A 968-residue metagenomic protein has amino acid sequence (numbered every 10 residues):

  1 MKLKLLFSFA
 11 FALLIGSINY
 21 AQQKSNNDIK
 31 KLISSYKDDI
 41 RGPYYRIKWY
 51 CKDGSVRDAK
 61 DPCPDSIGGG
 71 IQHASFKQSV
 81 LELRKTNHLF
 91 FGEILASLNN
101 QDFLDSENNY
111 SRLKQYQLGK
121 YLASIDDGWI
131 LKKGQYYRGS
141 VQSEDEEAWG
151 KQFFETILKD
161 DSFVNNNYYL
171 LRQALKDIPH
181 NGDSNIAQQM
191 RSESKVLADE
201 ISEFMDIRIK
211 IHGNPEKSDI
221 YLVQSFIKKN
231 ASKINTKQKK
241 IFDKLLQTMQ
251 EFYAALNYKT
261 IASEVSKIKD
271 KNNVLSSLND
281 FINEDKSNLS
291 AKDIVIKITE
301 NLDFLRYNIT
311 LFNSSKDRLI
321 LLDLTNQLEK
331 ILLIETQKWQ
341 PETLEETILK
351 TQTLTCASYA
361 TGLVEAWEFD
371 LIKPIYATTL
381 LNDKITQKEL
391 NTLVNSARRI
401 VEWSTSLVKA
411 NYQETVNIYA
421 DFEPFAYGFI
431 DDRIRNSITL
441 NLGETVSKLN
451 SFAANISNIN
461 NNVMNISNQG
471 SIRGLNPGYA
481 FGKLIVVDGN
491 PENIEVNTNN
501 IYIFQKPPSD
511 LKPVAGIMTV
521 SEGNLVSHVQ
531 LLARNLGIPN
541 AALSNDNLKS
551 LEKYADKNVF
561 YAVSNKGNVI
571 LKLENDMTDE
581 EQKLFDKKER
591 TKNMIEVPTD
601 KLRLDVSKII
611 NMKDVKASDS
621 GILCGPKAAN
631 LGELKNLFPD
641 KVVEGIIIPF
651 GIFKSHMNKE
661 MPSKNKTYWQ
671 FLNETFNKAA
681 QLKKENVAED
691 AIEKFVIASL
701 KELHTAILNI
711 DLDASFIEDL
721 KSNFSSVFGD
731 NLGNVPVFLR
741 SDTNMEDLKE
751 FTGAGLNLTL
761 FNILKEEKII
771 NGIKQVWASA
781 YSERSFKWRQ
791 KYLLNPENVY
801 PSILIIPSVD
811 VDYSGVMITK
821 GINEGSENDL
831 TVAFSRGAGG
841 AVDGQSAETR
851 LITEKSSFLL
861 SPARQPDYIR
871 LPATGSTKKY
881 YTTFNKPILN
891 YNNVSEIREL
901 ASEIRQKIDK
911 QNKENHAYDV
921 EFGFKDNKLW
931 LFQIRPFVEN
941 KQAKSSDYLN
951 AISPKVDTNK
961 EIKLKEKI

Functional and structural regions predicted by a protein language model:
M1-K24: Bacterial Sec-dependent N-terminal signal peptides
Q22-G92: Mature, structured domains enriched in cysteine- and short glycine motifs
Q23-D39, I47, Y479-S509, D586-I609: Short, composition-biased local secondary-structure segments
G69, P539, D640-K641: Residue-level detector of anion-binding/catalytic polar loops
N87, S97-L98, D102-F425, D546-L804 (+4 more regions): N-terminal beta-alpha lobe that positions the nucleotide/phosphoryl donor in ATP/NTP-coupled carboxylate activation
L381-F481: Charge-rich, low-hydrophobicity low-complexity segments
I434-L551, D556-A562, N568-D576, E580 (+3 more regions): Conserved mixed alpha/beta core segments that line enzyme active sites in large multi-domain catalysts
